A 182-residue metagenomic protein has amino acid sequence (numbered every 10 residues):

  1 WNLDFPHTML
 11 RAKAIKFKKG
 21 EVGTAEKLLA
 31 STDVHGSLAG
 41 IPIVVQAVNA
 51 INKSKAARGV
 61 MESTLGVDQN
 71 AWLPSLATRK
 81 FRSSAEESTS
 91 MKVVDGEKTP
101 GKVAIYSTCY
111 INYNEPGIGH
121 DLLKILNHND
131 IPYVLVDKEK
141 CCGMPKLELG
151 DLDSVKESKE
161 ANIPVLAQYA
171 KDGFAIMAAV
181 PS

Functional and structural regions predicted by a protein language model:
W1-K140, K146-S182: Iron-sulfur-cluster electron-transfer modules
